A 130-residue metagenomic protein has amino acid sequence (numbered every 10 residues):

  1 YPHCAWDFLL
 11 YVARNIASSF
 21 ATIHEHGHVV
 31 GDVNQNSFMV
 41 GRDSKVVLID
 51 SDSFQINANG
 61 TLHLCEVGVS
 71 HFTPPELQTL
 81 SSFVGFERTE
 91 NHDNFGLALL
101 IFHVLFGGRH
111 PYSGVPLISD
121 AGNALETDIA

Functional and structural regions predicted by a protein language model:
Y1-V12, T61, V67: Conserved structural core of kinase catalytic domains
I16-I23, I101: Conserved hydrophobic alpha-helix
F20, H24-G41: Catalytic-loop of the protein kinase fold
N36-Q78: Activation segment/activation loop of eukaryotic-type protein kinase catalytic domains
L77-N91: Conserved end of the kinase activation segment
R88-H92, I101-A130: Conserved C-lobe activation region of Hanks-type protein kinase-like domains
